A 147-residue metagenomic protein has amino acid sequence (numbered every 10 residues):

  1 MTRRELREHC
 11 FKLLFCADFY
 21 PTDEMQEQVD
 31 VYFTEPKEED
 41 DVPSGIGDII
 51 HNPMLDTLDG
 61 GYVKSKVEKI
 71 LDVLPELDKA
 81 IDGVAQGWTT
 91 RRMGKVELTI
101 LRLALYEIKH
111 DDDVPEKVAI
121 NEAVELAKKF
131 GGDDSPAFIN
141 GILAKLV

Functional and structural regions predicted by a protein language model:
M1-K129, D133-P136, N140-V147: N-terminal interaction/assembly modules
